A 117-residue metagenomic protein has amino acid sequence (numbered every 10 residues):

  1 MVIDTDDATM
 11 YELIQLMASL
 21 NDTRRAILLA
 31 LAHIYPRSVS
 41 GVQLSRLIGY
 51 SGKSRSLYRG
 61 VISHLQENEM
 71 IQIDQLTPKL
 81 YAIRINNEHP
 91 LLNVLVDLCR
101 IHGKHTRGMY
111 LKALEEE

Functional and structural regions predicted by a protein language model:
V2-L29: Short alpha-helical segments that sit at the start of domains
M17-T23, L76-C99: Short, cationic-aromatic polyanion-contact patches
R25-L29, G41-V42, R59: Short amphipathic alpha-helical segments
L31-Y35: Short helix-to-turn junction characteristic of helix-turn-helix DNA-binding domains, especially the helix
R37-I48: Short acidic, hydrophobic short linear motifs in intrinsically disordered regions
S51-E67: Short amphipathic alpha-helical interaction segments
Q66-L76: A short, conserved structural fragment
P90-E117: Amphipathic alpha-helical dimerization/coiled-coil segments that flank or bridge DNA-binding/regulatory modules
